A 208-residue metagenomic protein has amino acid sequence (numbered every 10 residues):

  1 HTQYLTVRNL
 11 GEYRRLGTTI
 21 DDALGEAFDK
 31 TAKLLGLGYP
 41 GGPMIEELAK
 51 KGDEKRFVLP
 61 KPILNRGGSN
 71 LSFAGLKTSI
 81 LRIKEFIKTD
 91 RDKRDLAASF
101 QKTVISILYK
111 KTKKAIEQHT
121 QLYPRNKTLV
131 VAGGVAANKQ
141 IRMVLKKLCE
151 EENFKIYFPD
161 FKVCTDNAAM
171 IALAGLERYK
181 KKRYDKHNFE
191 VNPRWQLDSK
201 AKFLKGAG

Functional and structural regions predicted by a protein language model:
H1-G208: Acidic, glycine-enriched active-site microenvironments
